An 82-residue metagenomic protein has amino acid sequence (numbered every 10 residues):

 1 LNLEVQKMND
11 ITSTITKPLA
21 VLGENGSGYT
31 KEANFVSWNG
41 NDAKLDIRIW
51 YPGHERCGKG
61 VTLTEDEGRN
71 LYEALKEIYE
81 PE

Functional and structural regions predicted by a protein language model:
L3-E82: Positively charged, low-complexity terminal tracts and the immediately adjacent first secondary-structure elements
